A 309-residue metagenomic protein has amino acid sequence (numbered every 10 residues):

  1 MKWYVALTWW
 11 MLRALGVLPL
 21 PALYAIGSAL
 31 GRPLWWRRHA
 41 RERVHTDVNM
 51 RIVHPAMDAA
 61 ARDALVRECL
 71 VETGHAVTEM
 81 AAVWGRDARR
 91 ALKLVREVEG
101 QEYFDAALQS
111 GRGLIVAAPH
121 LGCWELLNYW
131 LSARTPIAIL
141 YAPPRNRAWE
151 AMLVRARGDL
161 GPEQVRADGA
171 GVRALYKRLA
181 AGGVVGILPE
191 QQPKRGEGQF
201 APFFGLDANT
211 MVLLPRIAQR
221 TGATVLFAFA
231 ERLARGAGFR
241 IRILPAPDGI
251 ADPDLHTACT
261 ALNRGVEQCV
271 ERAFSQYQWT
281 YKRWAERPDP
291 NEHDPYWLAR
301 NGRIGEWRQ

Functional and structural regions predicted by a protein language model:
M1-A118, M152, D159-G161, G305-Q309: Membrane-anchoring hydrophobic helices of lipid-metabolizing enzymes
W3, R38, V95-R96, P119 (+4 more regions): Residues that cap or flank secondary-structure elements
L12, D47-V48, N128-Y129, V154 (+3 more regions): Short glycine-/small-residue-rich flexible loop motifs, especially phosphate/cofactor-binding loops
G31, R38, D63-L70, D105-Q109 (+2 more regions): Non-catalytic C-terminal accessory region of glycerolipid acyltransferases and related lyso-lipid remodeling enzymes
E42-H45, P143-R147, D207-M211: Active-site metal-coordination segments of metallo-dependent hydrolases
V44, Q101, E125, E150-A151 (+3 more regions): Residue-level marker for well-ordered alpha-helical positions
N49, V165, L244: General small-molecule cofactor/ligand-binding pocket signal
S110-G169, Q192-P202: Catalytic core of membrane glycerolipid acyltransferases/transacylases, capturing the structured, soluble-facing
